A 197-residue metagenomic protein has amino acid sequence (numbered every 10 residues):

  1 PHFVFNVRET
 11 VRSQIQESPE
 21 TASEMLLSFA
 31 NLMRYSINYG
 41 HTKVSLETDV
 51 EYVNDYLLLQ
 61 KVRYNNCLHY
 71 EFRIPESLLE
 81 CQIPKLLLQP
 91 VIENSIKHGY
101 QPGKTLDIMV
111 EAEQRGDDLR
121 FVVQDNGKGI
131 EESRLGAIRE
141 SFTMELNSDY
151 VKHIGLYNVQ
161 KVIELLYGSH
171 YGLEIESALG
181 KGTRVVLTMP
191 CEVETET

Functional and structural regions predicted by a protein language model:
H2-E176, R184-V186: Two-component histidine phosphotransfer core
S133, E196-T197: Short, charged, solvent-exposed linker or helix-capping segments at domain edges/interfaces that act as flexible hinges
L187-V193: C-terminal beta-strand of the catalytic ATP-binding
